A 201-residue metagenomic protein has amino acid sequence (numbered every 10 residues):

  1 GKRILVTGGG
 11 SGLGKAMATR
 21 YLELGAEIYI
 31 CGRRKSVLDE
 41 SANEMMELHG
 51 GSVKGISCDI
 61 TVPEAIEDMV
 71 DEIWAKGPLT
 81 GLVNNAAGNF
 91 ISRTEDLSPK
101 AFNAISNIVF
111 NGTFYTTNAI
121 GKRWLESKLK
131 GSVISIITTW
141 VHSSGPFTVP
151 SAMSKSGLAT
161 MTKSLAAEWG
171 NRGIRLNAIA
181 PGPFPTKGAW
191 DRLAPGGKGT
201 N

Functional and structural regions predicted by a protein language model:
G10-S11: Conserved glycine-rich cofactor-binding loop
A26-E40: Conserved glycine-rich Rossmann-like NAD(P)H-binding loop of the short-chain dehydrogenase/reductase
R93-T94, S98-S106, W190: Substrate-binding pocket helix/loop in short-chain dehydrogenase/reductase
L97, S144-M153, S164, R192: Active-site loop-to-helix junction immediately N-terminal to the catalytic Tyr of the SDR YXXXK motif in Rossmann-fold
T117, S154, T162: Active-site helix of classical SDR
K122, A167-N171: Alpha-helical segment proximal to the catalytic Tyr-Lys
N171, P183-N201: A glycine/serine/threonine-rich, flexible loop-to-helix segment that serves as the NAD(P) cofactor-binding "lid"
